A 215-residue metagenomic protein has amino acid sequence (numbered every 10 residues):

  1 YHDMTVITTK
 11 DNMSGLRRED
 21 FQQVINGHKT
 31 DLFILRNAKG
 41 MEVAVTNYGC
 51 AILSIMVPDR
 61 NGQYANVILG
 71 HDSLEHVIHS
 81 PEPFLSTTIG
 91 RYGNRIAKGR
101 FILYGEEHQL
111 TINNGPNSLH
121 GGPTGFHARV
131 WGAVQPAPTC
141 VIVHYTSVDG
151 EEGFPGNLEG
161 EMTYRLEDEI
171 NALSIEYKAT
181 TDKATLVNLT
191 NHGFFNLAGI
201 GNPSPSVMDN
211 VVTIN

Functional and structural regions predicted by a protein language model:
T5-N215: An exposed, glycine/acidic-rich loop-and-rim segment of catalytic or binding clefts
